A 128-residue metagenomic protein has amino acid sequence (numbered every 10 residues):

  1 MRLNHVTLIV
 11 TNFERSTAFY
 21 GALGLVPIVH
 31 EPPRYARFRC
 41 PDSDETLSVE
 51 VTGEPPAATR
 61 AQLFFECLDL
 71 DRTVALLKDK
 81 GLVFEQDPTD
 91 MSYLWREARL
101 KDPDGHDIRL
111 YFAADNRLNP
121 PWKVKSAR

Functional and structural regions predicted by a protein language model:
M1-R15, D44, A61-L63, A113-R128: N-terminal beta-strand motif that seeds the catalytic metal site of vicinal oxygen chelate
R2-T11, R39, G53-K80, R96-K101 (+1 more regions): Vicinal oxygen chelate
T7-T46: Core segments of cupin and vicinal oxygen chelate
V29-E31, E50-E54, D90, F112-R117: Acetyl-CoA-dependent GNAT
P32-Y35, A57, M91-R96: Short acidic/glycine-enriched loop/turn segments that link adjacent beta-strands
S43-L47, G105-I108: Short, charged/polar, Gly/Pro-enriched secondary-structure boundary elements
V74, K78-R128: Vicinal oxygen chelate
